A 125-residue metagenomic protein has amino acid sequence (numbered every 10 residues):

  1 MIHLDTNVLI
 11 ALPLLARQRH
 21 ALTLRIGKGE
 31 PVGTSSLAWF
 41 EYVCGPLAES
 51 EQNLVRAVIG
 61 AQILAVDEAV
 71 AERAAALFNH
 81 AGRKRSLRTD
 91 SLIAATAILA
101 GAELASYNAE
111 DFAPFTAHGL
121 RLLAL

Functional and structural regions predicted by a protein language model:
M1, A21, A94, I98-L125: Acidic, PIN/NYN-like endoribonuclease modules and their adjacent C-terminal/linker elements
M1-T34, V43-R56: Short, well-structured N-terminal submotif of metal-dependent ribonuclease cores
N7-V8, L37, A69, E110: Alpha-helix/helix-capping structural signal
R19-H20, W39, E51-Q52, A71 (+2 more regions): A general structural signal for well-ordered alpha-helical segments in protein cores
K28, I59, T116-H118: Short, structured coil segments at secondary-structure junctions
E49-N53, A81-G82, R121-L125: Short, hinge-like loop/turn segments at secondary-structure boundaries
A61-E110: Active-site neighborhoods of divalent-metal-dependent phosphate/nucleic-acid chemistry enzymes
